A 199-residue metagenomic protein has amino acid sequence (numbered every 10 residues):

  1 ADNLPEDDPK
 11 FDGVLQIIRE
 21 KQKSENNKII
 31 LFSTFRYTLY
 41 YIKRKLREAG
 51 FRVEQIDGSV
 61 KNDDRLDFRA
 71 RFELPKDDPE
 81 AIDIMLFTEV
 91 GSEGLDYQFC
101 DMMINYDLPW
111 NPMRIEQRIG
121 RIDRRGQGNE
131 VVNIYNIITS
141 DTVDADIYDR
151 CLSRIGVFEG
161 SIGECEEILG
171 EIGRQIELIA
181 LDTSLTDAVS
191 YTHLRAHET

Functional and structural regions predicted by a protein language model:
A1-I84: Conserved Helicase C-terminal RecA-like lobe
R36-T38, V60-N62, G91-E93, P109-N111 (+2 more regions): Conserved nucleotide-binding/hydrolysis micro-motifs of P-loop NTPases
L86-C100, G120: SF2 helicase motor core recognition
V90, A196-E198: Hydrophobic heptad-repeat coiled-coil signature
D96-D107, N133: A short beta-strand element within the Helicase C-terminal
M113-Q127: Conserved SF2 helicase motif VI
Q127-R195: C-terminal accessory region of SF2 helicases/translocases
